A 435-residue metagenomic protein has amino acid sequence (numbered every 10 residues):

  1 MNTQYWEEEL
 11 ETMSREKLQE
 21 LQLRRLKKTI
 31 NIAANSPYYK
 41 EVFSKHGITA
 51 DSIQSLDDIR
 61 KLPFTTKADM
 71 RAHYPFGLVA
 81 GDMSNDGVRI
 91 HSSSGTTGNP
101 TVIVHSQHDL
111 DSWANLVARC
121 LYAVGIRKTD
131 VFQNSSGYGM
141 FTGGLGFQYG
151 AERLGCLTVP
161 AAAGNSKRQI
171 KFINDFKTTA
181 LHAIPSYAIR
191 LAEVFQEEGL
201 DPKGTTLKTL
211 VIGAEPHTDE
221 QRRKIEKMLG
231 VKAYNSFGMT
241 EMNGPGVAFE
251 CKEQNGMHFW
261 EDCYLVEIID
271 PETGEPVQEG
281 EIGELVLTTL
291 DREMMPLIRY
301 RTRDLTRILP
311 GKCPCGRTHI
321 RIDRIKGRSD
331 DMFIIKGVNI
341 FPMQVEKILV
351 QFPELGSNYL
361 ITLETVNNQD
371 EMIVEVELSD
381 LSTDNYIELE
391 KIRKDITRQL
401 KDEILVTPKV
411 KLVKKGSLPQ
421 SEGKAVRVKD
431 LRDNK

Functional and structural regions predicted by a protein language model:
M1-S92, G98-N115, Y122-A123, D219 (+5 more regions): Nucleotide 5′-phosphate-binding alpha/beta core
A33, S93-T96, F132, L181 (+4 more regions): Conserved S/T- and glycine-rich ATP-binding loop of Class I adenylate-forming
Q107-C120, V131-R190: AMP-binding/adenylate-forming
I126-D130: Short helix-loop-beta connector
V131-Q133, E198-H217: Conserved helix-loop-beta element of the AMP-binding
L181, L290-I404, G423: AMP-binding/adenylate-forming catalytic core of the ANL superfamily
Y187-T206, R223-M228: Adenylate-forming
K208, H217-K312: Conserved AMP-binding/adenylate-forming
